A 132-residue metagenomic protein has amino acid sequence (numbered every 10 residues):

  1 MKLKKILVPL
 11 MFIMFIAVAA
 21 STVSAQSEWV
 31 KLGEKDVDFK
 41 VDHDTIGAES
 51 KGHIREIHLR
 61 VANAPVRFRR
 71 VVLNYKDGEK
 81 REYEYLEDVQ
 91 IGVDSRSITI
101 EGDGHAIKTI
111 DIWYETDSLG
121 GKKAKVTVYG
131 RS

Functional and structural regions predicted by a protein language model:
M1-K5: Positively charged n-region of N-terminal signal peptides that target proteins for export
P9-V18: Bacterial N-terminal signal peptides
V23-A48: Transition segment at domain starts
G33-V37, Y83-Q90: Solvent-exposed serine/threonine-rich low-complexity stretches and specific carbohydrate-binding patches
F39-V41, S50-I54, A64-V66: Short, surface-exposed loop/turn motifs at beta-strand boundaries within globular domains
D44, D94-I98: Short strand-edge motifs at loop-to-beta-strand transitions and within beta-strands of extracellular beta-rich domains
G52-L59, S95, G102-L119: Noncatalytic modules at the cell exterior or secretory-pathway interfaces, chiefly beta-strand-rich lectin/adhesion
N63-Y85, K122-R131: Short, surface-exposed beta-strand/strand-loop-strand elements in extracellular ectodomains
